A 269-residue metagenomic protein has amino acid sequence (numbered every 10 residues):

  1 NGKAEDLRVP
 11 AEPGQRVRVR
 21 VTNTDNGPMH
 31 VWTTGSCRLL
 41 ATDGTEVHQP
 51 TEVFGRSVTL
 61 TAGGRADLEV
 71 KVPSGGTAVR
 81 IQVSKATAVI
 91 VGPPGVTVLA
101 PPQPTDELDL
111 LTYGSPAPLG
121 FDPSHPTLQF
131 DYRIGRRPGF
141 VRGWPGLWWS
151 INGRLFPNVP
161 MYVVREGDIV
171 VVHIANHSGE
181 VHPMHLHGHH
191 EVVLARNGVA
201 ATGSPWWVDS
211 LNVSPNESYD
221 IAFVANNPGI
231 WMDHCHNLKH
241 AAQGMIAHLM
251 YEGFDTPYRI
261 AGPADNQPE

Functional and structural regions predicted by a protein language model:
N1-Y113, G120, N197-A201, W206-V208: Histidine- and aromatic-rich segments of cupredoxin/plastocyanin-like copper-binding domains
V9-G14, H125, R165-G167: A short acidic-Thr-Gly-centered motif at the start of a beta-strand
L39-R56, T127-E269: Active-site pocket scaffolds in enzymes
T87-Q129, G244-E269: Extracytoplasmic/periplasmic copper-protein system
